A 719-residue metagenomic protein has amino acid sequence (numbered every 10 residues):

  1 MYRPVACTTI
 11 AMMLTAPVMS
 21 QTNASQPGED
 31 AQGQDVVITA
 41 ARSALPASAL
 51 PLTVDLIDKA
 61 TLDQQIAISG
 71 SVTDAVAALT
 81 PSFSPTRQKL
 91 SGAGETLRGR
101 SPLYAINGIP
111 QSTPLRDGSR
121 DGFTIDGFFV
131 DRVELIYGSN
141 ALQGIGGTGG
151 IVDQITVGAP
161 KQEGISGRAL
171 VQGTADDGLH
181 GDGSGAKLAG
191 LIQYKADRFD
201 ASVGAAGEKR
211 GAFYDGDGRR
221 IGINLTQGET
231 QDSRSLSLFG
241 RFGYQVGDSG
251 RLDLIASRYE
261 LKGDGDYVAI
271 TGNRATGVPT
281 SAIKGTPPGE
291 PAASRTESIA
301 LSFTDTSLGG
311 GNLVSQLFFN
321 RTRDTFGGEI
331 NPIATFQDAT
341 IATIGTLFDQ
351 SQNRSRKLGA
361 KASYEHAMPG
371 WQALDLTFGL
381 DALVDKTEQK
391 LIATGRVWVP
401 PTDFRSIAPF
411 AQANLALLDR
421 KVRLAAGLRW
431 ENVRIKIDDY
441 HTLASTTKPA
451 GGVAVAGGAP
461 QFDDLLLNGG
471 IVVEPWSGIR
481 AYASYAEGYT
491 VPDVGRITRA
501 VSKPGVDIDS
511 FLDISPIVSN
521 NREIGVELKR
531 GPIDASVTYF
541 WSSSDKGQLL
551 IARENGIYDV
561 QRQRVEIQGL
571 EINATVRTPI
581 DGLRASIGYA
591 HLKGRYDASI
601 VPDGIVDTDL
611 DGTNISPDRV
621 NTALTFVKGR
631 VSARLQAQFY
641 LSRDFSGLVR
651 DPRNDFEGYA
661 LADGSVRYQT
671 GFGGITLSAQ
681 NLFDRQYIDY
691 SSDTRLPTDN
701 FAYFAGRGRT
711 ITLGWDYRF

Functional and structural regions predicted by a protein language model:
S25, L170, E365, L383 (+6 more regions): Gram-negative outer-membrane beta-barrel transporters
T39, T73-T113, Y137: Extracytoplasmic beta-strand/coil segments of soluble accessory domains associated with Gram-negative outer-membrane
I109-S139, G190, G240, A269: Short acidic/polar hinge/loop motifs at secondary-structure boundaries that mediate gating or recognition
I125-L170, G569, R718: A beta-strand signature from Gram-negative outer-membrane beta-barrel systems, especially the internal plug domain
H180-D215, R219-D266, R295-E297, G370 (+2 more regions): Transmembrane beta-barrel wall of Gram-negative outer-membrane proteins
E229-S235, S249-T306, T322-P332, Q337-R354 (+1 more regions): Flexible loop and strand-edge segments within Gram-negative outer membrane beta-barrel domains
Q245-G247, A373-T377, D381-L383, V397-S543 (+3 more regions): Structural signature of Gram-negative outer-membrane beta-barrels, strongest in the C-terminal barrel of TonB-dependent
S302-T304, N312-N331, E474, R480-P492 (+4 more regions): Membrane-embedded beta-barrel scaffold of Gram-negative outer-membrane proteins
